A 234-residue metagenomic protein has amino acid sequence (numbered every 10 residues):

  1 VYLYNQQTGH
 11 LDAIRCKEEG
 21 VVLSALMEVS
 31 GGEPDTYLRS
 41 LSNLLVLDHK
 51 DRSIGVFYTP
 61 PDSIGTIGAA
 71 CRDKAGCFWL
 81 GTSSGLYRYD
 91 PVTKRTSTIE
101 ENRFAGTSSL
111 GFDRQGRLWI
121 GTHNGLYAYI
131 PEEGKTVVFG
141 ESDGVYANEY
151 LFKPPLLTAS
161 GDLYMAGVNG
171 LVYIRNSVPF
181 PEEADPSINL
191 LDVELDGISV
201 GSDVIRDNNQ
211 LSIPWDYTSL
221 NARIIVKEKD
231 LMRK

Functional and structural regions predicted by a protein language model:
V1, V21-S24, E28, D35-L41: Solenoidal tandem-repeat scaffolds enriched in leucines and small polar residues
Y2, L45-V46, Y87-R88, Y127-A128 (+1 more regions): WD40 beta-propeller blade core
N5-G9, D48-R52, D90-K94, I130-G134 (+1 more regions): Short loop/turn segments that connect beta-strands within beta-propeller blades
Q7-H10, E33, S53, T66 (+4 more regions): Cysteine-rich, disulfide-stabilized extracellular repeat modules
H10-A13, A25, S53-F57, A69 (+3 more regions): Conserved beta-strand positions that form and line the central face of beta-propeller blades
E19-G20, P61-G68, S84, S97-G111 (+1 more regions): Residue-level "micro-hotspots" composed of small/polar
E28-E33, R72-A75, F112-Q115, L156-S160: Residue-level detector of Asp-centered blade-edge/turn motifs that repeat once per structural unit in beta-propeller
D35-L38, C77-L80, R117-I120, D162-M165: Conserved beta-propeller blade signature
